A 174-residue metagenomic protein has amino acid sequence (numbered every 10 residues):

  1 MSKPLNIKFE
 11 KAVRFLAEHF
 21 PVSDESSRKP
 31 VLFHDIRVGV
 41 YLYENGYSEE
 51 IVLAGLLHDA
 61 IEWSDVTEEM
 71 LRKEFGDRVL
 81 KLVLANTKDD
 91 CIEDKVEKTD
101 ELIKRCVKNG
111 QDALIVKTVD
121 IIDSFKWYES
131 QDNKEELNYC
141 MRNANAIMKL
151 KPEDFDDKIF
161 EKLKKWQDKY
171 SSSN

Functional and structural regions predicted by a protein language model:
M1-N174: Active-site helical microenvironments for divalent-metal-assisted chemistry
